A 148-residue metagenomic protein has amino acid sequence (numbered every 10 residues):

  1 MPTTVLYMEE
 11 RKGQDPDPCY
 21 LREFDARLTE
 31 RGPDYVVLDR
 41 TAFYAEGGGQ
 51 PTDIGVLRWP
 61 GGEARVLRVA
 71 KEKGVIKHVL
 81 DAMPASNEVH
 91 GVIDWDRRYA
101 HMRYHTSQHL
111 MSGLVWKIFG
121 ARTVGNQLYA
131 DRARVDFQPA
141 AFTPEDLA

Functional and structural regions predicted by a protein language model:
M1-A148: A glycine- and charged-residue-rich anion-binding loop/surface
